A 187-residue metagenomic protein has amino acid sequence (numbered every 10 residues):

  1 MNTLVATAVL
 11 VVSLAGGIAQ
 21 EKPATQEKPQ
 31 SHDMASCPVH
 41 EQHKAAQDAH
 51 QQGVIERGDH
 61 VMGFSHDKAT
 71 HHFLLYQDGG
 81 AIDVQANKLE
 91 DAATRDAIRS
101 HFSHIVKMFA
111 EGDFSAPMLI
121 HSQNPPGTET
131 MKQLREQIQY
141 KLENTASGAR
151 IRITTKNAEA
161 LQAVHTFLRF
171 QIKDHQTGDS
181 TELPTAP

Functional and structural regions predicted by a protein language model:
M1-Q20: Sec-dependent N-terminal signal peptides
G16-P187: Intrinsically disordered, low-complexity terminal tails/loops enriched in metal-binding residues
